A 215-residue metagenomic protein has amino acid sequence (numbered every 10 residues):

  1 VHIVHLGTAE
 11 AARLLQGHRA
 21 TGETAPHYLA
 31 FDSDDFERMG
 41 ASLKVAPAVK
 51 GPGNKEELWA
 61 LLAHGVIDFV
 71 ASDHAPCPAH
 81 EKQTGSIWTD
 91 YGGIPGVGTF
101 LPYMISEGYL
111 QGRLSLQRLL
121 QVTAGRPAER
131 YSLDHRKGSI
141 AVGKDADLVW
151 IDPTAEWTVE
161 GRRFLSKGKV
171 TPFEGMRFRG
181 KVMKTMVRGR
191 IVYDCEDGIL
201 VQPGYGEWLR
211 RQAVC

Functional and structural regions predicted by a protein language model:
V1, E23, D73, M104 (+1 more regions): Residue-level signal for inorganic ion chemistry
H2-V70: Histidine/acidic residue-rich metal-binding segments in metalloenzymes
G7, A25, A75-P76, E156: Catalytic metal-binding/acid-base residues of hydrolase active sites
F36-K44, E81-D90, L165-K169: Short glycine/proline- and charge-enriched loop/turn segments that cap or connect secondary-structure elements
L43-N54, Y91-G96, T171-F178: A short acidic, glycine-rich active-site loop that binds or catalyzes chemistry on phosphate/adenosine moieties
H64, F69-V70, A75-T154: His/Asp/Glu-enriched, well-ordered alpha-helical/loop segment that forms or immediately abuts the divalent-metal
S86, V142-E207: C-terminal cap of metal-dependent C-N hydrolases
E207-C215: Short, solvent-exposed cationic patches
